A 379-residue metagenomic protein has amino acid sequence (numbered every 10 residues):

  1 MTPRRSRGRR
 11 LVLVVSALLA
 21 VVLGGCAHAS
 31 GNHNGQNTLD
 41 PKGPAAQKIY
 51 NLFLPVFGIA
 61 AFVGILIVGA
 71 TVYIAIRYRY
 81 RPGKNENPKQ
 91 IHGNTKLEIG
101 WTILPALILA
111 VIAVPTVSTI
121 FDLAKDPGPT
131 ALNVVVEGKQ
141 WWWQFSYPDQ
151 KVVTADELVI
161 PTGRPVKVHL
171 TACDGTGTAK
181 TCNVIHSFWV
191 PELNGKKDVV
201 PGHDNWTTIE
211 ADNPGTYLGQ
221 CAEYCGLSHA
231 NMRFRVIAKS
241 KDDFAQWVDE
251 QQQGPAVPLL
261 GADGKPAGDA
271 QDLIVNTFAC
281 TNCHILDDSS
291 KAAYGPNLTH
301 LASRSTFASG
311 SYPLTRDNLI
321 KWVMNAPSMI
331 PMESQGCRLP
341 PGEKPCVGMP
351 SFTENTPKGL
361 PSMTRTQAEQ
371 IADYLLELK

Functional and structural regions predicted by a protein language model:
M1-A29: N-terminal secretory/membrane targeting signals
A27-P55, A75-A279, L286-A293, G310-S334 (+2 more regions): Non-transmembrane, membrane-proximal soluble domains of secreted or membrane proteins
I49-V68: Hydrophobic single transmembrane helices highlighted by the model
G64-Y78: Alpha-helical transmembrane segments
I65, S305-A308, T315: Extracytoplasmic low-complexity repetitive segments enriched in small/polar residues
L298: "…together with the soluble PPM/PP2C metallo-phosphatase catalytic core" -> "…together with the soluble PPM/PP2C
L378-K379: Short, solvent-exposed mixed-charge patches
